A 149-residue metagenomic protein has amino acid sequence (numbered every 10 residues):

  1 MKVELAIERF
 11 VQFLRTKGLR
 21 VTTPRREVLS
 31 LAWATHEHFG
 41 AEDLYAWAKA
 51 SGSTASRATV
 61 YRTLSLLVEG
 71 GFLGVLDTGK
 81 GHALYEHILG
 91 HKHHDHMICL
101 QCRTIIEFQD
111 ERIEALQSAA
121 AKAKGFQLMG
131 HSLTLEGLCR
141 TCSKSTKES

Functional and structural regions predicted by a protein language model:
A6-G18: Short, Lys/Arg-enriched N-terminal segment that forms or immediately precedes the first helix of a structured domain
K17-L19, W33-H36, A50-S51: Short helix-capping/hinge SLiMs at alpha-helix to coil transitions
V21-P24: Short helix-coil-helix linker/hinge
R26-L31: Pre-recognition alpha-helix immediately N-terminal to the DNA-recognition helix within helix-turn-helix or winged-helix
D43-K49, V60: A short acidic, leucine-rich amphipathic alpha-helix
V60-G70: Basic amphipathic alpha-helical segments that dock to polyanions
G70-S149: Non-DNA-binding regulatory cores of transcription-related proteins, predominantly C-terminal effector-binding
